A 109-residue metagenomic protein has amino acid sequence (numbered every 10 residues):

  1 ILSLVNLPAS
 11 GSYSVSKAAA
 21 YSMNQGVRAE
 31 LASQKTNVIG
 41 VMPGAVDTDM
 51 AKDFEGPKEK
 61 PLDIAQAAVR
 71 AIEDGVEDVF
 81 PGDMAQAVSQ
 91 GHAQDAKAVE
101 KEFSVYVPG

Functional and structural regions predicted by a protein language model:
I1, P43: Active-site loop/turn elements of alpha/beta-hydrolase fold enzymes, especially the short glycine-/histidine-rich
L4-N6, T48-D49: Short, solvent-exposed loop/turn segments at secondary-structure junctions
V5, G26-N37: Active-site-adjacent segment of SDR/Rossmann-fold oxidoreductases
L7-G11: Active-site loop immediately N-terminal to the catalytic Tyr-X3-Lys motif of short-chain dehydrogenase/reductase
Y13, Y21: Catalytic tyrosine of NAD(P)H-dependent dehydrogenase/reductases that use a Tyr as the general acid/base
S16: Active-site helix of classical SDR
G40, T48, K52-Q90: C-terminal helical subdomain
V88-G109: Acidic/histidine-enriched, glycine/proline-rich intrinsically disordered or flexible terminal extensions
